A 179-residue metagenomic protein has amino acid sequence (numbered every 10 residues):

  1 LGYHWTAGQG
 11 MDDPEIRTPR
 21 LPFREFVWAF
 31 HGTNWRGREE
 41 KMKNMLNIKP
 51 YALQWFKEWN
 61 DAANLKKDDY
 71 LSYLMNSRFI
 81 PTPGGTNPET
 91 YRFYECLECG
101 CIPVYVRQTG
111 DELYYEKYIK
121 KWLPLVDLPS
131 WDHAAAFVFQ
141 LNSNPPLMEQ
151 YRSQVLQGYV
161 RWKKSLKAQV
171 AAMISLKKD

Functional and structural regions predicted by a protein language model:
L1-D127, M148, G158-K177: Nucleotide-sugar donor-binding catalytic core of glycosyltransferases
P129-W131: Short helix-start
H133-G158: Conserved donor-nucleotide binding/catalytic region of nucleotide-linked donor-dependent transferases
